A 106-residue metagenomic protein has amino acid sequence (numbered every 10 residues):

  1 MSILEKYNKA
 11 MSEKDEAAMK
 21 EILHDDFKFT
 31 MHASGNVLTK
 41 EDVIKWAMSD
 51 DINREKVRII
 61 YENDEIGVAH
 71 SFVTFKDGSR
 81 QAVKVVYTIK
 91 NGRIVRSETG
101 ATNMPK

Functional and structural regions predicted by a protein language model:
E5-K9: Amphipathic alpha-helical repeat scaffolds
E13-K28: Short, well-ordered alpha-helical segments enriched in acidic and aromatic residues
T30, S34, I44-K106: A beta-strand edge to alpha-helix "cap/lid" segment located at domain peripheries
L38-T39: PAS/Per-ARNT-Sim sensory domains
